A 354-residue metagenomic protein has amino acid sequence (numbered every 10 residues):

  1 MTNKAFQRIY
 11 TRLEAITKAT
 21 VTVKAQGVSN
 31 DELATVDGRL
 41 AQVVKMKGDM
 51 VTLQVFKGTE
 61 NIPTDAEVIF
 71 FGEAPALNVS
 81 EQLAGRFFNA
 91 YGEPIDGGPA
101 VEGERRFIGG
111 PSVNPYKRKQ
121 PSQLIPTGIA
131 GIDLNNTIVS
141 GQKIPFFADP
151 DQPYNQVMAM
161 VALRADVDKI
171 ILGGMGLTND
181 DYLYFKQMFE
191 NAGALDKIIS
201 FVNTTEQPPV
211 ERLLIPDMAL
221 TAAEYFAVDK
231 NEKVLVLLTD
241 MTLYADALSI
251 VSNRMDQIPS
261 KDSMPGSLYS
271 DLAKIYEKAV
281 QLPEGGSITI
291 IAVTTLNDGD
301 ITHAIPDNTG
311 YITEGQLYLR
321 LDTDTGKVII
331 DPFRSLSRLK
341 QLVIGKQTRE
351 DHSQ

Functional and structural regions predicted by a protein language model:
M1, F71, T127-I132, A219-T221 (+1 more regions): Phosphate-interacting basic helix/loop segments used at nucleotide- and nucleic-acid interfaces
M1-R86, Y91-I95: N-terminal accessory targeting/assembly segments
N3, P75-V79, E93-P99, Y116-S122 (+4 more regions): Active-site phosphate-binding and catalytic loops of NTP-dependent enzymes
I9, R39, T64, L83 (+4 more regions): Residue-level signal for beta-strand positions within conserved beta-sheet cores that form or flank
K18, G48, G92, V113 (+3 more regions): Residues that form or immediately flank small-molecule/cofactor binding pockets and catalytic motifs
M46, F56, A90, G109-P111 (+4 more regions): Generic beta-structure capping elements
A66-I69, Q82, I95-Q142, N155-M160 (+2 more regions): P-loop NTPase nucleotide-binding/switch module
L134-Q354: P-loop NTPase catalytic core
